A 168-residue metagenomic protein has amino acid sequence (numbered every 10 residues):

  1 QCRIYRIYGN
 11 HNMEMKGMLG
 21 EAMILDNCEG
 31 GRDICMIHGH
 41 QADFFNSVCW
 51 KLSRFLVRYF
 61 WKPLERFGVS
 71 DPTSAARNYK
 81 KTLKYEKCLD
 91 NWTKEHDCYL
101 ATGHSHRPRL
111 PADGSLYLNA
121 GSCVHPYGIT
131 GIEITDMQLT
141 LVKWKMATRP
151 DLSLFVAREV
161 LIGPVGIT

Functional and structural regions predicted by a protein language model:
C2-H96: Conserved catalytic scaffold of divalent metal-dependent phosphoesterases
I4-R6, L100, Y117: Hydrophobic/aromatic residues located in beta-strands of well-ordered beta-sheets within soluble catalytic
G9, H38, G103-H104, G121: Active-site glycine-centered loops adjacent to acidic/histidine catalytic or metal-binding residues that shape
M18-G20, V48, A112-S115, G131: Short amphipathic alpha-helical segments
H96-S105, S115: Acidic/histidine-rich
R109: Active-site anion-handling motifs in enzyme catalytic cores
D113-T168: Binuclear metal-dependent phosphoesterase catalytic core
